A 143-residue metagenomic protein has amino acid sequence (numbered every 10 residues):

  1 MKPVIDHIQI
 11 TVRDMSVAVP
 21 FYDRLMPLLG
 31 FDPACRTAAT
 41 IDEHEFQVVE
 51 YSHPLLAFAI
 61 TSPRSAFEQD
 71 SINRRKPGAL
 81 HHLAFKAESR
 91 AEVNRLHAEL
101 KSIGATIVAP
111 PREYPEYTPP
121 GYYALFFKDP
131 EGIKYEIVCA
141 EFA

Functional and structural regions predicted by a protein language model:
M1-V19, L83, E141-A143: N-terminal beta-strand motif that seeds the catalytic metal site of vicinal oxygen chelate
Q9-F58: Core segments of cupin and vicinal oxygen chelate
V12-V17, L83-Y123, K128-P130: Vicinal oxygen chelate
R36, S65-S71, Y114-E116: A short, acidic/glycine-rich surface segment
H44-E88, R95: Long, continuous compositionally biased terminal/linker segments
P63, P119, V138-A143: Short beta->alpha transition motifs characteristic of CBS
F127-F142: Short, contiguous alpha-helical
